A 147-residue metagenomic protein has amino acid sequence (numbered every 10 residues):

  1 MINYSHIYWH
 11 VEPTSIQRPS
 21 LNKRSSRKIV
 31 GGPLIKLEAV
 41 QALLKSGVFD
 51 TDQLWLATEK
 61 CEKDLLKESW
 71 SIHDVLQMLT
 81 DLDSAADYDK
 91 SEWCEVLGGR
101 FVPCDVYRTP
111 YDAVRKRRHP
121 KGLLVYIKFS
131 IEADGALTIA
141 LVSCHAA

Functional and structural regions predicted by a protein language model:
I2-V48, L76: N-terminal targeting/trafficking signals and adjacent low-complexity tails
S5, S15, S20, S25-S26 (+6 more regions): Generic serine detector
I35-Y107: Compact soluble domain cores
M78, V96, R115-R117, G135: Residues in flexible loops and secondary-structure boundaries
V106-R118: Short beta-strand segments that buttress and anchor functional surface loops
R118-A147: Enriched for short, Lys/Arg-rich terminal
